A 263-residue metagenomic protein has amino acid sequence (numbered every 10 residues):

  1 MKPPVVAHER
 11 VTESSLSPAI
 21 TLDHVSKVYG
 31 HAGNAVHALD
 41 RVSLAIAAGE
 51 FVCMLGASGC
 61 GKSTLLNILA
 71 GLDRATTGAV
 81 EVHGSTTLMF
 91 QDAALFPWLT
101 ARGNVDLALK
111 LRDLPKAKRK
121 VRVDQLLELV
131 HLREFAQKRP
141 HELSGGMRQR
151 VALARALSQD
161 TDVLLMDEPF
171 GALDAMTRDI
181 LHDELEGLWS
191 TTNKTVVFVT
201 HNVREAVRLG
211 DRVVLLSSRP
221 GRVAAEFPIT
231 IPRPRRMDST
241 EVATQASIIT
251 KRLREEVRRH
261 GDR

Functional and structural regions predicted by a protein language model:
L55-A57: The feature captures the beta-strand-to-loop junction immediately N-terminal to the Walker
A70: Helix-to-loop junction immediately C-terminal to a conserved catalytic motif
L99-D106: Short coil-to-helix segment of the ABC ATPase nucleotide-binding domain corresponding to the Q-loop/switch region
K110, P115-F135, G187: Conserved ABC ATPase "signature" region
R139-L143, M147: Conserved ABC ATPase signature
L153: Hydrophobic anchor residue at the start of the ABC signature
S158-D162: A short, proline-enriched helix->beta-strand linker immediately N-terminal to the Walker B motif in ABC-type P-loop
